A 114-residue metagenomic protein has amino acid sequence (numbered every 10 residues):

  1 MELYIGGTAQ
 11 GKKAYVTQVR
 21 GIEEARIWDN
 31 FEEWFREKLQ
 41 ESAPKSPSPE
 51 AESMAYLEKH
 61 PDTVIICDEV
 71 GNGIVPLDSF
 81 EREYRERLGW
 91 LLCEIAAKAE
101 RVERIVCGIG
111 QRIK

Functional and structural regions predicted by a protein language model:
M1-I27: Glycine-rich P-loop/Walker A and Walker A-like loops and their local beta1-loop-alpha1 context in P-loop NTPases
E2, F35-L39, P76-L77: Short, basic, glycine/proline-bearing loop/turn elements
G6, N30, C107: Active-site donor-binding loop signature of nucleotide-sugar glycosyltransferases
Q10, E33-W34, G71, G110: Short, solvent-exposed loop/turn segments at secondary-structure junctions
Q18-P44: Conserved substrate/cofactor phosphate-moiety recognition/catalytic segment in nucleotide-dependent phosphotransferases
P44-K114: Replace "adjacent to P-loop NTPase cores in ATP/GTP-dependent enzymes" with "adjacent to NTP-binding cores
